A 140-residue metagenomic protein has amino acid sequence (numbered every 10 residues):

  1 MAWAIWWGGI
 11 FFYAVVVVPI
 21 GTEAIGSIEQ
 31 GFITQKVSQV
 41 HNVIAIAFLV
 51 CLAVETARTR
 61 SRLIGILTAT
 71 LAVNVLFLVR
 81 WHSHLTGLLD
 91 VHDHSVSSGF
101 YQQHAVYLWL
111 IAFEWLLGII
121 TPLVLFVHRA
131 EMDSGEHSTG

Functional and structural regions predicted by a protein language model:
M1-C51, H82-S97, Y101: Interfacial loop at the N-terminal end of multi-pass membrane proteins
A2-I5, I66, V106-F113: Physicochemical signature of membrane-embedded alpha-helices that form the seven-helix bundle of GPCRs, emphasizing
G8-F12, V50, V54, A69-A72 (+2 more regions): Generic alpha-helical transmembrane segments of integral inner-membrane proteins, especially permease/transport modules
I10, A14, E23, N74-W81 (+2 more regions): Alpha-helical transmembrane segments
N42-A47, H104-I119: Hydrophobic alpha-helical transmembrane segments
V54-T59, L123-R129: Structural signal for the C-terminal ends of transmembrane alpha-helices and the immediately following loop
A57-H94: Mid-chain, well-packed structural core segment of small domains
V127-G140: Short, charged juxtamembrane terminal tails flanking transmembrane helices
